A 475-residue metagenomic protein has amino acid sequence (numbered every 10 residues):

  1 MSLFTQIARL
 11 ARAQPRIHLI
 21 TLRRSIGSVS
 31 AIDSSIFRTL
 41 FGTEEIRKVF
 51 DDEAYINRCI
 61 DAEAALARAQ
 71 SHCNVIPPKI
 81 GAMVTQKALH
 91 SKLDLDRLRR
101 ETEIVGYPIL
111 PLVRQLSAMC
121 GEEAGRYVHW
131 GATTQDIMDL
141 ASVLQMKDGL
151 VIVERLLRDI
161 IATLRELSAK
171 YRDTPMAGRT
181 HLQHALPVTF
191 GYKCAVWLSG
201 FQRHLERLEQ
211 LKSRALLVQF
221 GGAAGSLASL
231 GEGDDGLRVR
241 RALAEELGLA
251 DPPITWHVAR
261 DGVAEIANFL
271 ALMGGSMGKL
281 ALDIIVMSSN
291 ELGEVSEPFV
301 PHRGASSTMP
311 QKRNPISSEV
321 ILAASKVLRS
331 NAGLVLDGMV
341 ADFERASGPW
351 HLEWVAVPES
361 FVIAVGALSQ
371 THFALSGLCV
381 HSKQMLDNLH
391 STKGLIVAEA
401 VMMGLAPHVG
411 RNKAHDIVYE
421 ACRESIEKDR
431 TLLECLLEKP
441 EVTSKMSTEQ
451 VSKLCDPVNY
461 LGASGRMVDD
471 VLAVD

Functional and structural regions predicted by a protein language model:
M1-G27: N-terminal mitochondrial targeting presequence
L22-L227, D234-A244, D251, A305 (+2 more regions): A helix-coil-helix interface module used to build multimeric assemblies and to scaffold catalytic/cofactor sites
G27-R58, R100-V105, E291, M309-D475: Glycine-rich cofactor/substrate-binding loops
G81-M83, R214-G222, R241-L243, T255 (+3 more regions): Beta-strand segments within the central parallel beta-sheet cores of soluble alpha/beta enzyme folds
S91, G106-I109, L157-L164, C194-L208 (+6 more regions): Alpha-helical transition-metal enzyme core signature, strongest for iron centers
L167, Y171-T174, L208-L211, A215 (+6 more regions): Hydrophobic stripe of amphipathic alpha-helices that form coiled-coil interfaces
Y192, A264-L272, A400-H408: Short, well-ordered beta-strand elements within core beta-sheets of diverse protein domains
H204, L208, W256-W350, W354: Glycine-rich anion/phosphate-binding loop at the beta-strand->alpha-helix junction
